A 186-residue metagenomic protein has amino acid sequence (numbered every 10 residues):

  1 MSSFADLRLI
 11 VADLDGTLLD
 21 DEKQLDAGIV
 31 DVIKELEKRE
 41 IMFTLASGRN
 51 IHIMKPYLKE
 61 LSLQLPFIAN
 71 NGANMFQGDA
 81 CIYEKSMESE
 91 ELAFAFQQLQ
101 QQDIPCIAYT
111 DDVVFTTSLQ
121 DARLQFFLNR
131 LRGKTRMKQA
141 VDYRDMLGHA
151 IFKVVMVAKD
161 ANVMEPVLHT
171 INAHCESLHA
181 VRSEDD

Functional and structural regions predicted by a protein language model:
M1-L7, K38: Short, Lys/Arg-enriched, disordered terminal segments
M1-S3, K55-L61, H169-T170: Short amphipathic alpha-helices and their capping/turn segments at secondary-structure boundaries
S2, Q24-G28, T135: Short secondary-structure boundary/capping elements
D6-K23, A95: Asp-based phosphoryl-transfer active-site loop
A12, A69, R182-S183: Conserved strand-loop elements at the edges of beta-sheets that form or border functional pockets
E22-F127: Active-site phosphate-binding/coordination module
Q98, P105, Y109-D186: Conserved acidic, metal-coordinating active-site core of Asp-based, Mg2+-dependent phosphoryl-transfer enzymes
